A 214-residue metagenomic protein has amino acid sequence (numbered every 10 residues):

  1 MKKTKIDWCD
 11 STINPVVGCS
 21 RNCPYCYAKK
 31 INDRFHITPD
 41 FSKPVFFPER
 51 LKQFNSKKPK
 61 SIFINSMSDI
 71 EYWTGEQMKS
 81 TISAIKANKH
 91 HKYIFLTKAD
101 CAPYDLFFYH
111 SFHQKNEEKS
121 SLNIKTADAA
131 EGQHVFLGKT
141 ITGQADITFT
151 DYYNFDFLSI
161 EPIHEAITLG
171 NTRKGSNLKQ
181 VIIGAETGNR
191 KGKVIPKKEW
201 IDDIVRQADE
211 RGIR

Functional and structural regions predicted by a protein language model:
M1-V135, Q144-T150, I167, G175: Conserved Radical SAM active-site core
M1-W8, T168-R214: Auxiliary Fe-S-binding modules of radical SAM enzymes
K29, N65, T140, E161 (+1 more regions): Conserved residues at the C-terminal ends of beta-strands
S61-F63, K92-I94, H134-G138, F155-S159 (+2 more regions): Structural preference for beta-strand elements that scaffold enzyme active sites
K98, I160-I163, I183-E186: Acidic/histidine-rich, metal-coordinating catalytic segments
F149-N177: A mid-sequence, solvent-exposed acidic-amphipathic segment
